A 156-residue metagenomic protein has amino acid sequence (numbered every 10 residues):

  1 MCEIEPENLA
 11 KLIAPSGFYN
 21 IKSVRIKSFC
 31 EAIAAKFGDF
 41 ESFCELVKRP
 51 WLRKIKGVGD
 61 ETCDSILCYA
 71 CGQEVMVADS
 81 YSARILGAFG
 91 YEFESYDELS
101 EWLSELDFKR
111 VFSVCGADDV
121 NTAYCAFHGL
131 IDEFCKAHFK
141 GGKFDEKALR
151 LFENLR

Functional and structural regions predicted by a protein language model:
C2-R156: Catalytic cores of DNA base-excision repair glycosylases
